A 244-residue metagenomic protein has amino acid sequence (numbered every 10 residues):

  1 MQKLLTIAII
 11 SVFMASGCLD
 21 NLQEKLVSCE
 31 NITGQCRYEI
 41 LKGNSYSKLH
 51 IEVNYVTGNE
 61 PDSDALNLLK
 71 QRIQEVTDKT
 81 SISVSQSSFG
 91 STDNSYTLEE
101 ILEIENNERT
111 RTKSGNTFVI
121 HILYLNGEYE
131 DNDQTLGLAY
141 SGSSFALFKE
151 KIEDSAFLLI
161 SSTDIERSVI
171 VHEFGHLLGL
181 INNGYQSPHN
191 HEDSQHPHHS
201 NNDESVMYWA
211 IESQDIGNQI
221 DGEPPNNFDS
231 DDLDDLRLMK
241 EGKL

Functional and structural regions predicted by a protein language model:
M1-Q23: Secretory targeting signatures
I7, G43, L159, T163: Residue-level marker of regulatory loop/turn positions in helix-turn-helix DNA-binding domains and in histidine
L19-Y129: Propeptide-to-catalytic entry region of secreted or membrane-anchored zinc metalloproteases
Q74-I82, H176-N183, E212, L238-L244: Sec-exported extracytoplasmic/periplasmic mature domains
S114-Y185: Active-site-proximal segment of zinc-dependent metalloprotease catalytic domains
F157-D231: The catalytic-center signature of Zn2+-dependent metalloproteases
N226-L244: Short, low-complexity, Pro/Ser/Thr/Gly-rich segments in the mature regions of secreted, periplasmic
